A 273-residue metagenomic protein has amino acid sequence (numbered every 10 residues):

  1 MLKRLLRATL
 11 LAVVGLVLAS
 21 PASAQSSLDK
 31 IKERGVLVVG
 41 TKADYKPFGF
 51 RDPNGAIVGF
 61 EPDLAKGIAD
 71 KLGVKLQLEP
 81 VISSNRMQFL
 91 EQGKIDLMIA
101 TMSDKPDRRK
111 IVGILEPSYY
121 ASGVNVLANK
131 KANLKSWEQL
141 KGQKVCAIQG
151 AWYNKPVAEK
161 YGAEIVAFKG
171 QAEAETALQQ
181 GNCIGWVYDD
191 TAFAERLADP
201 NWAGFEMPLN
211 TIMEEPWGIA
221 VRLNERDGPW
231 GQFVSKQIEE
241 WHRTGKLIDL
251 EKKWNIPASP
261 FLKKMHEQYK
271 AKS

Functional and structural regions predicted by a protein language model:
S26, Y153-F168, G204-P208, I238-S273: Ligand-binding clefts/hinges and TM-proximal coupling segments of bilobed small-molecule sensing domains
G35-V58: Short glycine-rich His-centered loop
R51-P53, A65-V74, W137, G150-K169 (+3 more regions): Ligand-binding cleft/hinge of the Venus flytrap
P62, K66, D70, K75-Q139 (+1 more regions): Acidic, polar ligand-binding/catalytic clefts
P62, Q77-Q88, G150-W152, V166-Q180 (+1 more regions): Short helix-initiation/N-cap motifs at beta->coil->alpha
D63-K71, L134, E138, Q143-K144 (+3 more regions): Extended ligand-binding regions for polar small-molecule ligands
Q88, T101-K110, P156-E159, Q179 (+1 more regions): A ligand-binding cleft/hinge motif common to bilobed small-molecule-binding domains
Y120-A128, A194, A198-S235, P257-S273: Periplasmic-binding protein-like
